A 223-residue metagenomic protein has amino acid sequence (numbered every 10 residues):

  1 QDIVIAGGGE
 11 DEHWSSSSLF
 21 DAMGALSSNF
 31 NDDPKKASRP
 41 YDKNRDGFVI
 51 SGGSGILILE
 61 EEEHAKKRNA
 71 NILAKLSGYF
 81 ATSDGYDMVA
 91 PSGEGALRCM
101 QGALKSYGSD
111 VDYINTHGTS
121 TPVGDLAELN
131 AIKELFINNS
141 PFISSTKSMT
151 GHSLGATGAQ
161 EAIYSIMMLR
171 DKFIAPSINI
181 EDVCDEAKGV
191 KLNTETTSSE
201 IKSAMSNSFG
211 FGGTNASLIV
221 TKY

Functional and structural regions predicted by a protein language model:
Q1, D110-V111, S140, I201: Local beta-strand N-terminus motif with an aromatic residue
Q1-H64, T157-Y223: Conserved beta-strand-centric core segments of catalytic alpha/beta enzyme folds
D11-W14, T121-V123, T150-G151: Short, active-site-adjacent cap segments at secondary-structure transitions
P34-Y113: Condensing-enzyme catalytic core mediating Claisen C-C bond formation in acyl metabolism
G85-A96, S120-F136, S153-Q160, N193: Short glycine/threonine-rich loop-to-helix capping motif typified by GTGT followed within a few residues by an Asp-Pro
C99-Y107, A131, L135, E161 (+2 more regions): Stable alpha-helical structural segments in soluble proteins, enriched in small hydrophobic residues
H117: Glycine-centered flexible beta-alpha turn that most often forms the glycine-rich phosphate-binding loop
N138-G151: Conserved phosphate-binding/catalytic loops in two-lobed NTP-binding clefts
